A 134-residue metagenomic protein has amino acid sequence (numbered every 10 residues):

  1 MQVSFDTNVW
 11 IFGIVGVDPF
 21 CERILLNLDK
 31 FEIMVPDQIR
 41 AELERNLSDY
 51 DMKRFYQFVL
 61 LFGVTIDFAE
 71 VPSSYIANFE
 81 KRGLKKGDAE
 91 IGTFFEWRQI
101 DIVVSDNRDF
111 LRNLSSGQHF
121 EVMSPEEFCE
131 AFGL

Functional and structural regions predicted by a protein language model:
M1-V35, D51: Short, well-structured N-terminal submotif of metal-dependent ribonuclease cores
D6-N8, D88, N107: Acidic active-site catalytic centers that drive phospho-/nucleotidyl reactions and related ester hydrolyses
W10-G13, N78-G83: Short, flexible loop segments at the rims of nucleotide/cofactor-binding pockets, characterized by
N27-I33, D37-F79: PIN-domain endoribonuclease scaffold, especially VapC-family toxins
D37, D106-R108: Short secondary-structure boundary segments
R82, D101, R108-L134: Acidic, PIN/NYN-like endoribonuclease modules and their adjacent C-terminal/linker elements
K85-I102, D109: Acidic, metal-associated active-site segment
